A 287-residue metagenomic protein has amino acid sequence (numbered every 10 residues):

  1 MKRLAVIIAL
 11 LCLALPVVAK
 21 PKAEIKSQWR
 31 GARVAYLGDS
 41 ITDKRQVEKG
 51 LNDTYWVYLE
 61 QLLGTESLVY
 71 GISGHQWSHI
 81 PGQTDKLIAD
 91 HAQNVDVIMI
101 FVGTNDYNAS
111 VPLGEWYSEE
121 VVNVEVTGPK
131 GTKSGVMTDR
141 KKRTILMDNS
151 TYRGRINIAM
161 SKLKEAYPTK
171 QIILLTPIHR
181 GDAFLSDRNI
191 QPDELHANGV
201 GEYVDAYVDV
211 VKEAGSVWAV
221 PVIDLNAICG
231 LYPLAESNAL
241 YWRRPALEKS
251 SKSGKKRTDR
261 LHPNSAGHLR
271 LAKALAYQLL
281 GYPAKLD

Functional and structural regions predicted by a protein language model:
M1-L4, K170: Positively charged n-region of N-terminal signal peptides that target proteins for export
A5-A9: Sec-dependent signal peptide hydrophobic core
L10-V18: Hydrophobic h-region of N-terminal signal peptides that target proteins for export in Gram-negative bacteria
A19-S73, S78, Q83-N94, I98 (+2 more regions): Serine-esterase "nucleophile elbow" of acetyl-processing enzymes
S40-D43, I72-W77, G103-A109, I178-D182 (+1 more regions): Solvent-exposed loop/turn segments at secondary-structure junctions within structured extracellular/periplasmic domains
V47, P177-D287: Catalytic His-Asp segment of secreted/periplasmic serine-dependent ester chemistry enzymes
K49-G50, H79-S150: Oxyanion-hole/transition-state-stabilizing segment in secreted/luminal serine hydrolases and related acyltransferases
T84, I156-M160, V208: Generic structural signal for well-ordered alpha-helices, preferentially at hydrophobic/aromatic core positions
